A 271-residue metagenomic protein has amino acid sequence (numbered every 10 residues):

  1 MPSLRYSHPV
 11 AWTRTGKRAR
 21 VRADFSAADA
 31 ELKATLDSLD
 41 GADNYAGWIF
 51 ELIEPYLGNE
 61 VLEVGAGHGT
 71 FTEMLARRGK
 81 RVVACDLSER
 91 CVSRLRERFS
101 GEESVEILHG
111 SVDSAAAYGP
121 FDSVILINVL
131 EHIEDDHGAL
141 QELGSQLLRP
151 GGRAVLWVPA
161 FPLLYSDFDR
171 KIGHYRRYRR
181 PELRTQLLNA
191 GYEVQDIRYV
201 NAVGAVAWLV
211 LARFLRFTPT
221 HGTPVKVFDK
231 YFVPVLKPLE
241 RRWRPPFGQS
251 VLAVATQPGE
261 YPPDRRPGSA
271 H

Functional and structural regions predicted by a protein language model:
P2-I127, H137-L140, P246-V251, P258-H271: Conserved N-terminal segment of class I S-adenosyl-L-methionine
T70, D113, D196-V233, Q249-S250: Conserved catalytic loop of SAM-dependent methyltransferase domains
V129-H132: A short His-aromatic
H137-R153: A short glycine-rich, Lys/Arg-flanked "PGG" loop and its adjoining helix->strand segment in the class I
A154-R176, E182-L188: Short, glycine-/aromatic-enriched active-site segment of Class I SAM-dependent methyltransferases
R184-V200, K230-Y231, Q257: A SAM-dependent methyltransferase catalytic signature shared across enzymes that methylate proteins
T218-G268: Short linear elements at protein peripheries
